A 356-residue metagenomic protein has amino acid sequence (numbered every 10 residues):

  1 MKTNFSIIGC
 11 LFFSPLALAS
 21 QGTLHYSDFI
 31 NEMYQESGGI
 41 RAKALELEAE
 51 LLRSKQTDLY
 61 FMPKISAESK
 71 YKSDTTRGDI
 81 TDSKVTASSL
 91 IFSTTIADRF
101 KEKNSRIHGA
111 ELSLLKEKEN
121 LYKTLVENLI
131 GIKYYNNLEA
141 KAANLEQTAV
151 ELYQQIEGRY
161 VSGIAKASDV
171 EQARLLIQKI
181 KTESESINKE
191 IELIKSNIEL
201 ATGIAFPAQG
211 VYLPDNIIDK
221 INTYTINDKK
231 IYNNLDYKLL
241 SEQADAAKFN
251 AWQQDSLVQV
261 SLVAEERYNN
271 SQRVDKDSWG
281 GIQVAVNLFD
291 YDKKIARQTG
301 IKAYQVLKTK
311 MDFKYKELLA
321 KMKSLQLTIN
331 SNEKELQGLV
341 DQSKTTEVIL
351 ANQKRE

Functional and structural regions predicted by a protein language model:
K2-C10: Sec-dependent signal peptide recognition, specifically the positively charged N-region followed immediately by
T3, N120-N233, L325-N332, L336 (+1 more regions): Periplasmic alpha-helical coiled-coil/stalk elements that build and connect Gram-negative outer-membrane
S14-P15: N-terminal signal peptide c-region/cleavage motif recognized by signal peptidases
A19-S66, I164-S168, Q172, E199-W252 (+3 more regions): Bacterial Sec-pathway N-terminal export signals of envelope proteins
N31-F92, K229-R297, K302: A small-residue-enriched
R41-L45, D58-L59, I91-K118, S168 (+3 more regions): Sec/SRP-type N-terminal targeting helices
L52, L59, L112, E119 (+11 more regions): Regular, well-ordered alpha-helical segments
L121, Y134, K141-N144, K189 (+6 more regions): Amphipathic alpha-helical coiled-coil/heptad-repeat segments
